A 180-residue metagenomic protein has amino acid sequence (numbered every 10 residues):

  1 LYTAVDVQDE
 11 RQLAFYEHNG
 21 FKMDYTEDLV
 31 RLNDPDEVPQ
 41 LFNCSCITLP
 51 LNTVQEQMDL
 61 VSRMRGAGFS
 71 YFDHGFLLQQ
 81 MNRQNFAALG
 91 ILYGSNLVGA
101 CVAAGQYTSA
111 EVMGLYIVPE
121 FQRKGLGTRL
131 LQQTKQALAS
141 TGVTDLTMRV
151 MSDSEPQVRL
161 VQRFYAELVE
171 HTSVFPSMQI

Functional and structural regions predicted by a protein language model:
L1-V7, L138-V150: Conserved GNAT acetyl-CoA-binding A-motif
V7-Y25, T128, S152-H171: Conserved active-site alpha-helix within GNAT-family acetyltransferase domains
H18, I117, R123-Q136, Q162-R163: Conserved acetyl-CoA-binding loop-helix of GNAT-fold acetyltransferases
T26-P35: Long, charge-dense
E27, P39-F72: Short amphipathic alpha-helix that is part of the acyltransferase structural core
F69-I117: A conserved beta-strand-loop-helix scaffold within acyl/acetyltransferase catalytic domains
T172-I180: Intrinsic disorder/low-complexity detector
